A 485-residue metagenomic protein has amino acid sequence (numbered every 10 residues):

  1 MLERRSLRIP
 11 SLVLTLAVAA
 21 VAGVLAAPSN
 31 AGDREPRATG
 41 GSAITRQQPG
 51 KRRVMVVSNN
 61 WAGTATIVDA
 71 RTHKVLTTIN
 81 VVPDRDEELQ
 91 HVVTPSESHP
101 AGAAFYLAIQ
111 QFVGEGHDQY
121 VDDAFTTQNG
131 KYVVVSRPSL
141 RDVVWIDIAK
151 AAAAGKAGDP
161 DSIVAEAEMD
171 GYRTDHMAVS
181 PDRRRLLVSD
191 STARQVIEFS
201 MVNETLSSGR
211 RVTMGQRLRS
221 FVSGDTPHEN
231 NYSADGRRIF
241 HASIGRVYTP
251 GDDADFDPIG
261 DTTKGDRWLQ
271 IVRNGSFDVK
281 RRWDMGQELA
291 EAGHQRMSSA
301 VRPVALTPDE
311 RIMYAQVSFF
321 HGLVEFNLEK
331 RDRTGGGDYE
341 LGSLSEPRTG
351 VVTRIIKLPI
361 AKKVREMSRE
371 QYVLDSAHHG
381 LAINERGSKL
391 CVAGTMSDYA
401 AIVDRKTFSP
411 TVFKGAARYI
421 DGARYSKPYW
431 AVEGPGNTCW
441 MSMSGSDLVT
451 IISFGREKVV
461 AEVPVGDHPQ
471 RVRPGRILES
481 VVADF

Functional and structural regions predicted by a protein language model:
L2-V13: Bacterial N-terminal signal peptides that target proteins for export
V13-G23: Bacterial N-terminal signal peptides
A19-A20, P28-F485: Predominantly soluble domains enriched in secretory-pathway, periplasmic, or organellar proteins
